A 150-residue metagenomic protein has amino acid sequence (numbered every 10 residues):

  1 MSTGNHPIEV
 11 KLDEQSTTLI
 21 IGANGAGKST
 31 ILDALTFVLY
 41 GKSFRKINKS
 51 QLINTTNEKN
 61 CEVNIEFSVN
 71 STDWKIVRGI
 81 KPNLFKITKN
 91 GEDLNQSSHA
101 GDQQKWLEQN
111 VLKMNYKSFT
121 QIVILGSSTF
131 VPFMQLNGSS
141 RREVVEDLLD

Functional and structural regions predicted by a protein language model:
M1-Q96, S118: Extreme N-terminal "head/tail" segments of very large remodeling/mechanoenzyme assemblies
Q15-T18, A26, D73-D150: Extended, charged alpha-helical "arm/stalk" segments used for dimerization and assembly in large NTPase-driven machines
